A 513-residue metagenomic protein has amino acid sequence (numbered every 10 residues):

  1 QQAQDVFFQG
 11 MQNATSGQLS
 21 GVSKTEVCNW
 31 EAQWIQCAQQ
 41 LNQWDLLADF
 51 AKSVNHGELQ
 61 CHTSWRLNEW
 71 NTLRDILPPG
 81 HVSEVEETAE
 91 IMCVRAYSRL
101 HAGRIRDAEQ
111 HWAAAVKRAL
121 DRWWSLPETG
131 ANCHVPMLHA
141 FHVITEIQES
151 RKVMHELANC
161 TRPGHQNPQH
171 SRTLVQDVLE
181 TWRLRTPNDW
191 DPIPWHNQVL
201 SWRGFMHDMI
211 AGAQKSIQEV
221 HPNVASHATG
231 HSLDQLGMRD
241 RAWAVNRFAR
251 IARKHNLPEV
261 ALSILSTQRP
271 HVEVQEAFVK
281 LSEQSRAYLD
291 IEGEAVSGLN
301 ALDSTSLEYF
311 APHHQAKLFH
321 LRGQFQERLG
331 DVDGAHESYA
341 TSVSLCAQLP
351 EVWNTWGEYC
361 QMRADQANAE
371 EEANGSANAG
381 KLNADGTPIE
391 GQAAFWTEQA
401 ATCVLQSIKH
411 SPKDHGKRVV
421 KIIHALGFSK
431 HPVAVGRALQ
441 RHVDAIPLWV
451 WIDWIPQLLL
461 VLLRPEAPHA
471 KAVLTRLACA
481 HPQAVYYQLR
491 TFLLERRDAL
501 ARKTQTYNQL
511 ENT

Functional and structural regions predicted by a protein language model:
Q1-T513: Extended alpha-helical assembly domains of large eukaryotic scaffold proteins
